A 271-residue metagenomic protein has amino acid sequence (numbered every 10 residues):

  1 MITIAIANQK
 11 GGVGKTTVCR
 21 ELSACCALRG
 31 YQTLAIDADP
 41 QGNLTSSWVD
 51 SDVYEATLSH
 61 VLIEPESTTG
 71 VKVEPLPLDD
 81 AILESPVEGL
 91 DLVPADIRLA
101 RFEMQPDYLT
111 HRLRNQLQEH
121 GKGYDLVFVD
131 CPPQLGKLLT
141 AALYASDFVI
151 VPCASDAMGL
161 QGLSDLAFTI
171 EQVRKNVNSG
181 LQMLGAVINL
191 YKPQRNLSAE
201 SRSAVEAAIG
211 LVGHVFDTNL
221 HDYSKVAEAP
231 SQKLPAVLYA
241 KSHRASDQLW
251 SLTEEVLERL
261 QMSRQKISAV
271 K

Functional and structural regions predicted by a protein language model:
M1-K271: P-loop NTP-binding core
